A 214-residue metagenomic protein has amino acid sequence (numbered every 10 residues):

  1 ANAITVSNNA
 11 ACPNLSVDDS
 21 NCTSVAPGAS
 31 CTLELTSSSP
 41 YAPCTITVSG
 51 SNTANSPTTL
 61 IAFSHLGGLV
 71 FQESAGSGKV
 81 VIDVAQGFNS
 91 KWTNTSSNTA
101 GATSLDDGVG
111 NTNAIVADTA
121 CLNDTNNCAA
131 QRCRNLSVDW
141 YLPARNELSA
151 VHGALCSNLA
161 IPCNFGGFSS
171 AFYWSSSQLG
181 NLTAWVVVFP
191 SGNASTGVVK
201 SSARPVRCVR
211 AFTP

Functional and structural regions predicted by a protein language model:
N2-P27: Surface-exposed binding patches on compact interaction domains or structured appendages
A26-T36: Short Pro-Gly-centered flexible turn/kink motifs
L33-L35, Y41-T53: A short beta-strand micro-motif common to beta-rich folds, especially ectodomain repeats
G50-F63: Long, low-complexity ectodomains and other extracytoplasmic segments of secretory-pathway proteins
F63, T125-C128, N135-D139, R145-P214: C-terminal, surface-exposed recognition/capping segments
S64-A75: N-terminal module-boundary/linker segments of secreted carbohydrate-active enzymes
E73-Y141, R145-N146, V151-A154, S202 (+1 more regions): Short aromatic-cysteine micro-motif
